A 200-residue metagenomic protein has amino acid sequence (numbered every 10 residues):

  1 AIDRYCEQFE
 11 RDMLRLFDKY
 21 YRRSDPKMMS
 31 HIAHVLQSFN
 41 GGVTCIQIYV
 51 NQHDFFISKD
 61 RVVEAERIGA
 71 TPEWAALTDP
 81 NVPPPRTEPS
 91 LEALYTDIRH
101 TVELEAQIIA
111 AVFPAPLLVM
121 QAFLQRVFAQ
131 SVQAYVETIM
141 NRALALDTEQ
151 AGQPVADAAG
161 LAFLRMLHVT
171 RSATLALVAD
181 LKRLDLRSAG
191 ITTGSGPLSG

Functional and structural regions predicted by a protein language model:
A1-G200: Extended, noncatalytic alpha-helical scaffold/tether regions
